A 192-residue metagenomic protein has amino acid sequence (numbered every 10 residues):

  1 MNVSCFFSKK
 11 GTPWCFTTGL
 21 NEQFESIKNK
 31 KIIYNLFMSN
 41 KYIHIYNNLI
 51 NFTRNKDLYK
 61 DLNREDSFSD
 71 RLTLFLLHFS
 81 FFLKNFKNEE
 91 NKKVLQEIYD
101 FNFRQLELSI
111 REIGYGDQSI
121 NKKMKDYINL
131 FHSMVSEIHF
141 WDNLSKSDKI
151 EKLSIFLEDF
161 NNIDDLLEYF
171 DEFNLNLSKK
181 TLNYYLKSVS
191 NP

Functional and structural regions predicted by a protein language model:
L20-P192: Surface/interface-facing alpha-helical segments and adjacent flexible terminal/loop regions used for partner/assembly
